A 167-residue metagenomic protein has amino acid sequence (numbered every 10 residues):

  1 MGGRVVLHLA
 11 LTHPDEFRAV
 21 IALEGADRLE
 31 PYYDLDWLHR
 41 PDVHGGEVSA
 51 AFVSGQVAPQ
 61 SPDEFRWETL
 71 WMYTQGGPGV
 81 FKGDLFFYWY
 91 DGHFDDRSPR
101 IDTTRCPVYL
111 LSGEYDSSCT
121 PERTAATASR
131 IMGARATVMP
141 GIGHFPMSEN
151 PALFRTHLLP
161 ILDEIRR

Functional and structural regions predicted by a protein language model:
R4-E47: Flexible "cap/lid" loop of the alpha/beta hydrolase fold
E16, T104, I131-M132: Short, structured coil segments at secondary-structure junctions
P31-Y32, G46-T103: Conserved alpha/beta-hydrolase catalytic His-Asp/Glu region
T104, L110-S112: Short beta-strand/loop motif that positions the catalytic acidic residue of the alpha/beta-hydrolase fold
E114-C119: Acidic catalytic loop of the alpha/beta-hydrolase fold
T120-S129: Short alpha-helix in the alpha/beta-hydrolase fold that links the catalytic acid
M132-R167: Catalytic active-site module of serine/aspartate enzymes centered on a nucleophile-bearing elbow/loop
